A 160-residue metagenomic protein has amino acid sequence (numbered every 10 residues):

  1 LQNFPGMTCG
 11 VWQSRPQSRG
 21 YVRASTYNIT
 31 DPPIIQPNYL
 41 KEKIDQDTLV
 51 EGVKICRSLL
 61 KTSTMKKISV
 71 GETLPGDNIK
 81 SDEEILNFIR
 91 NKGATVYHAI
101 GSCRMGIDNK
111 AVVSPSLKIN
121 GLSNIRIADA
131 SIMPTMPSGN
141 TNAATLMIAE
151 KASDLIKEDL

Functional and structural regions predicted by a protein language model:
L1-A144, A152-L160: FAD-dependent oxidoreductase catalytic-site/capping-region signature
